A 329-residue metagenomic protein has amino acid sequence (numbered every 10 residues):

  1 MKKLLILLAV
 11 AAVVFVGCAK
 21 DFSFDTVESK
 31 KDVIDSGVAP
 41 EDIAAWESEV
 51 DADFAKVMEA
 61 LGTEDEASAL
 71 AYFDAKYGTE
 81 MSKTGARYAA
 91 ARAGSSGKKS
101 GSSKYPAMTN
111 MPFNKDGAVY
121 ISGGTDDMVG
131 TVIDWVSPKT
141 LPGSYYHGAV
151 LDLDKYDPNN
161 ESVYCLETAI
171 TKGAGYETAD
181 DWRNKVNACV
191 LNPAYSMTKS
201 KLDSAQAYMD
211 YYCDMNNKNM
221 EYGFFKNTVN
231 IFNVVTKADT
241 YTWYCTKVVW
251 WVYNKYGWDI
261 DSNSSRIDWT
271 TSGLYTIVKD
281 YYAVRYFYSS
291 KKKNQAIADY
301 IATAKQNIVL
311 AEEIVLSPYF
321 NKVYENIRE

Functional and structural regions predicted by a protein language model:
M1-L4: Positively charged n-region of N-terminal signal peptides that target proteins for export
L7-F15: Bacterial N-terminal signal peptides
F15-S36, A90-R92, S96-K99: Bacterial Sec-dependent N-terminal signal peptides
D25, V33, D42-I43, V50 (+1 more regions): Activation targets extended, charge/polar-rich intrinsically disordered C-terminal tails
D25-T63: N-terminal mature-domain "stem" immediately C-terminal to a signal peptide or N-terminal signal-anchor/transmembrane
E49-N114: Non-catalytic propeptide/linker segments at domain boundaries
A118-Y195, T228-T240: Glycine-rich catalytic cores of cysteine/serine-nucleophile enzymes that process amide/ester linkages in cell-envelope
C189-W269: Active-site nucleophile-His-acid catalytic modules used for acyl/amide transfer and hydrolysis across diverse enzymes
